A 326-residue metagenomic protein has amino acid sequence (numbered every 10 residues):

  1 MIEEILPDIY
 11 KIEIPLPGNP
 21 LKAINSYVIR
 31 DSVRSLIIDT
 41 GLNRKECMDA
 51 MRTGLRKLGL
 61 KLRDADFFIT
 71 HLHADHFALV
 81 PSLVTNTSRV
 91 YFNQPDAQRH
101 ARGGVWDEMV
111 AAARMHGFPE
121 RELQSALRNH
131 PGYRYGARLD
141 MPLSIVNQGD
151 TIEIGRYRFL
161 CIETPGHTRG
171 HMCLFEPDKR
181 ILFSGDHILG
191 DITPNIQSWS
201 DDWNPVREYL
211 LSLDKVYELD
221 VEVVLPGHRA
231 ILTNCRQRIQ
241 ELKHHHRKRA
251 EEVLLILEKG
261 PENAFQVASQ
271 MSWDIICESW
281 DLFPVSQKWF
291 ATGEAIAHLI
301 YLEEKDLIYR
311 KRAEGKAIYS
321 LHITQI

Functional and structural regions predicted by a protein language model:
I2-L58, C173-G185, G190: Conserved beta-strand hairpin/beta-sheet module of binuclear metal-dependent hydrolase folds, prominently
P7-I14, N129-Y135, G155-Y157: Short Pro/Gly-enriched beta-strand edge/turn motifs at strand-loop
D8, I29, D39, H71 (+9 more regions): Divalent metal-coordination and catalytic microenvironments
S35, L42-K45, G132-A137, M141 (+1 more regions): Metallo-beta-lactamase
N43-C47, T53-T151: Active-site HxH/HxHxD metal-binding segment of metal-dependent hydrolases
A50, L58, L72, H76-F77 (+1 more regions): Active-site/pore-lining binding-face segments in mid-to-C-terminal subdomains
M51, Y209, A295: Aromatic/hydrophobic pocket-lining residues that form the small-molecule binding cavity in soluble enzyme cores
L255-I326: C-terminal regulatory/interaction regions
